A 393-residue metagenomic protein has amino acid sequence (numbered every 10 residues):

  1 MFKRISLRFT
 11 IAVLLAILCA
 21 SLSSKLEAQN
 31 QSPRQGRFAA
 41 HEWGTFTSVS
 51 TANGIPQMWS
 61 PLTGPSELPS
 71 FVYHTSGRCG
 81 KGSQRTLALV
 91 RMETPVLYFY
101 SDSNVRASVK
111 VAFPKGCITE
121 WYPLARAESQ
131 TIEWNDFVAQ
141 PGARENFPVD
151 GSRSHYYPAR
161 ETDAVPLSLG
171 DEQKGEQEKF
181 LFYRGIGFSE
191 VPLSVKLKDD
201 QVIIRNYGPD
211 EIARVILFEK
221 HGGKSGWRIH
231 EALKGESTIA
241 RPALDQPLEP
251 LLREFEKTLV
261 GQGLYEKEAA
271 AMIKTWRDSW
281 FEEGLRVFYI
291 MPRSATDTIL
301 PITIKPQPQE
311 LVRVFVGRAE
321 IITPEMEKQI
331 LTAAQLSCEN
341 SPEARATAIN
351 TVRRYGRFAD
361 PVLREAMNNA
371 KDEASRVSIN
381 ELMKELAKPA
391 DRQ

Functional and structural regions predicted by a protein language model:
F2, C19-S23, E339, A370: A general, composition-driven signal for non-globular sequence regions
F2-A12: Bacterial N-terminal signal peptides that target proteins for export
T10-S21: Bacterial N-terminal signal peptides
S24-A28: Sec/Tat signal peptide C-region and signal peptidase I cleavage site
Q29-Q393: Protease-labile, long low-complexity intrinsically disordered regions enriched in Pro/Ser/Thr
